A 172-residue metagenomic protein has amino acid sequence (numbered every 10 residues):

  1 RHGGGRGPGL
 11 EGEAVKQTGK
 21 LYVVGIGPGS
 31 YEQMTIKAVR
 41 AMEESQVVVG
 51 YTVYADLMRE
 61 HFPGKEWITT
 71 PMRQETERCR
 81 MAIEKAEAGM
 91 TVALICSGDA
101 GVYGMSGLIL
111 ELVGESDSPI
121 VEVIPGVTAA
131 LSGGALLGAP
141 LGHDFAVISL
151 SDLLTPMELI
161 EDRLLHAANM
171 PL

Functional and structural regions predicted by a protein language model:
R1-G12: Low-complexity basic/metal-binding stretches
V15-E122, V127, S132: Class I S-adenosyl-L-methionine
V102-M170: Class I SAM-dependent methyltransferase SAM-binding "motif I" and its flanking Rossmann-like core
